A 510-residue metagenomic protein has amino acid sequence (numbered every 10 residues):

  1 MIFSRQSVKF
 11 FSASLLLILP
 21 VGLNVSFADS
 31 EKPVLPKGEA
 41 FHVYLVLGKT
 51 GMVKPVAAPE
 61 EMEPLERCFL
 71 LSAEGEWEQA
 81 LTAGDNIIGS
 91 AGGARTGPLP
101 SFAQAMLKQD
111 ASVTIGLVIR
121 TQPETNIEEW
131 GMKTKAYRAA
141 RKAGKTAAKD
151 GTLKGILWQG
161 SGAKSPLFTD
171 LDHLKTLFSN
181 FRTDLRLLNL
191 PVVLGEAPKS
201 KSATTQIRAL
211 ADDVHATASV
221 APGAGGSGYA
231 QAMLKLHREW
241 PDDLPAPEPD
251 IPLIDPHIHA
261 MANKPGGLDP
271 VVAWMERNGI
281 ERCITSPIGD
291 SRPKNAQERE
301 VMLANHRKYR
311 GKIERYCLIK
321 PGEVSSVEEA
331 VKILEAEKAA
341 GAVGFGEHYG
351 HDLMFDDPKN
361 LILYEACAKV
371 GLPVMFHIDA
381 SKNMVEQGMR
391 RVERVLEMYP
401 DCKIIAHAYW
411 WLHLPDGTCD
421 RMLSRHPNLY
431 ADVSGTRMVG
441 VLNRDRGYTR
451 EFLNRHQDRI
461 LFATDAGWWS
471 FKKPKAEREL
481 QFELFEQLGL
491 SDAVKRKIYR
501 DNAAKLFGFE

Functional and structural regions predicted by a protein language model:
M1-S14: Bacterial N-terminal signal peptides that target proteins for export
S12-G22: Bacterial N-terminal signal peptides
D29-E239: Cell-envelope and extracellular/periplasmic
H42-L47, V53-K54, E78-L81, T114-I119 (+11 more regions): Structural recognition of the beta-strand scaffold that forms the well-ordered cores of secreted hydrolase catalytic
S202-T205, A230, K264-L268, V385-E393 (+4 more regions): Histidine/acidic-residue-rich catalytic or RNA/ligand-binding cores of hydrolases and nuclease-related proteins
W240-K359, A366, V370: Mid-domain alpha/beta scaffold segments of enzyme catalytic cores
W240-P247, P252-I254, G267-R282, S286-G289 (+2 more regions): Mid-to-C-terminal alpha-helical segments outside catalytic/metal-binding sites
V343-G344, M354-F462: Catalytic pocket-lining loop regions of alpha/beta-barrel enzymes, especially the amidohydrolase/enolase/GH5 lineages
